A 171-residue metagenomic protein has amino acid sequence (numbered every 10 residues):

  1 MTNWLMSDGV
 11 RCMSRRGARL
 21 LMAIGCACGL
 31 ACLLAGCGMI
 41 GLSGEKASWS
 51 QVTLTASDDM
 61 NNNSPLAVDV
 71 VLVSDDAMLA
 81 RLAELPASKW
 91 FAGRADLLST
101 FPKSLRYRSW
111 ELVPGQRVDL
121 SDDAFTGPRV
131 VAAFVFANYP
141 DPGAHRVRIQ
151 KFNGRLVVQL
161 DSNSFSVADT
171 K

Functional and structural regions predicted by a protein language model:
W4-C28: Bacterial N-terminal signal peptides that target proteins for export
G36-C37: N-terminal Sec signal peptide cleavage junction
G41-S43, A132, P140-K171: Glycine-rich, aromatic-bearing surface loops/beta-hairpins
K46-L54: Contiguous beta-strand segments within globular domains
L54-S88: Early exported N-terminus immediately downstream of N-terminal targeting peptides
E84-T126: Tryptophan-paired
V118-P140, R146: Helix-rich interaction surfaces within compact, conserved domain-sized segments that mediate assembly or partner
